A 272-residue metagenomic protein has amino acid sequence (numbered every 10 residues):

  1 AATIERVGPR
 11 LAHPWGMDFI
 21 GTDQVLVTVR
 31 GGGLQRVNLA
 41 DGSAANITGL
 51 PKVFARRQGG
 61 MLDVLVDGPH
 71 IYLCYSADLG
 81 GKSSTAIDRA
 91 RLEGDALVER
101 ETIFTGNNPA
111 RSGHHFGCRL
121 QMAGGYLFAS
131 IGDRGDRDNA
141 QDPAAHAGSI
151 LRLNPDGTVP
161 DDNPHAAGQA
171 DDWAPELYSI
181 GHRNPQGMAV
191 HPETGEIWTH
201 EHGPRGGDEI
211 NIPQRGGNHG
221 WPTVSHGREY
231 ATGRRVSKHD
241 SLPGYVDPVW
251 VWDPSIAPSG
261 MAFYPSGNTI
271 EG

Functional and structural regions predicted by a protein language model:
A1-D138, G187-G203, P254-G272: Acidic, Gly/Ser/Thr-rich repeat motifs that build Ca2+-stabilized beta-propeller blades
G59-M61, D133-G272: Beta-propeller domain segments
